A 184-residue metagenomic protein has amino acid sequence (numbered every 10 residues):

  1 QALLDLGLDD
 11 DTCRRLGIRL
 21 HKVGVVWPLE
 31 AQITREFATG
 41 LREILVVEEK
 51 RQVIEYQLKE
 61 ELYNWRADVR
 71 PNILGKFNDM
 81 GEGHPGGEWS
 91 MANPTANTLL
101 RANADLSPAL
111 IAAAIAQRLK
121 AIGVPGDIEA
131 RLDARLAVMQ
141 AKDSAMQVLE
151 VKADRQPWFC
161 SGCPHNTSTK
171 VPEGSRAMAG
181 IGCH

Functional and structural regions predicted by a protein language model:
Q1, K22, V46-E48, A179-G182: Glycine-rich anion-binding loop/nest that anchors nucleotide
A2-L4, L29, I54-Y56, T167-V171: Short helix/loop capping segments that flank catalytic or ligand/cofactor-binding pockets
A2-R19, R176-A177: Short helix-loop-beta junction
L6, D10, E48, W65 (+4 more regions): Short secondary-structure junctions and interdomain/linker hinges
R14, R19-A134: Terminal amphipathic helices with adjacent charged low-complexity linkers/tails
E129-H184: Cofactor-binding active-site loop characterized by glycine-rich and histidine/acidic residues
